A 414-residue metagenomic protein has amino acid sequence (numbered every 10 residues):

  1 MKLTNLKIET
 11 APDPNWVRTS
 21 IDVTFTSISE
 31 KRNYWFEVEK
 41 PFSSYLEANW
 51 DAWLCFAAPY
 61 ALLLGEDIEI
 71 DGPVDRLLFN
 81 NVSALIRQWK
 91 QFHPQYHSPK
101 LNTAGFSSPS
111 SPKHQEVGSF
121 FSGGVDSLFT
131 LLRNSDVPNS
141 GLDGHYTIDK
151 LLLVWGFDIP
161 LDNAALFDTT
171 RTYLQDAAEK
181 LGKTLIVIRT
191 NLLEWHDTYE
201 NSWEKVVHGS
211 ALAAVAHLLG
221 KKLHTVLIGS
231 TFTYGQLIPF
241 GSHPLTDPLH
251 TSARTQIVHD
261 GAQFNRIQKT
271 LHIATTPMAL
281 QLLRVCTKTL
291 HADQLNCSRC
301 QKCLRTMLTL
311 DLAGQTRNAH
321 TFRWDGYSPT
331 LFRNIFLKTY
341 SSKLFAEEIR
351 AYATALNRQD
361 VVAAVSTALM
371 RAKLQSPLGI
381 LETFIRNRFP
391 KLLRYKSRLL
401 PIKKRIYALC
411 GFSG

Functional and structural regions predicted by a protein language model:
M1-D22, F56, L64-I68, V74-F120 (+2 more regions): Nucleotide-activated chemistry modules centered on ATP-dependent adenylation/adenylyltransferase
K7-F56, Y60: N-terminal juxtadomain amphipathic helix that follows a signal peptide/anchor or precedes a small N-terminal auxiliary
V38-K40, T276, L356, L399 (+1 more regions): Generic alpha-helical secondary structure signal
K391-G414: Low-complexity, charge- and small-residue-enriched intrinsically disordered regions
